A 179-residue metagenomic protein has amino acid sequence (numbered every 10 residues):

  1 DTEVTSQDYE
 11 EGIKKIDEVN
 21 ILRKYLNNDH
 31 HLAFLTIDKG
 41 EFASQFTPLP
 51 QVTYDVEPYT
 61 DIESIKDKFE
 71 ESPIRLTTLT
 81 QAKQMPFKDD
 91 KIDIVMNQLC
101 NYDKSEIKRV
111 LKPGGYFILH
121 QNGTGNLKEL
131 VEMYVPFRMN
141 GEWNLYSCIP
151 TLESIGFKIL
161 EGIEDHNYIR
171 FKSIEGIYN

Functional and structural regions predicted by a protein language model:
T2-V4, D8-H31, K39-Q45: Conserved alpha-helix/loop element of class I SAM-dependent methyltransferases that forms part of the SAM/SAH-binding
H30-Q84: Class I SAM-dependent methyltransferase SAM/SAH-binding core
K83-I94: A short acidic, Gly/Pro-enriched loop at the edge of an enzyme's catalytic core that lines a small-molecule cofactor
D93, N97-L99, H120: Residues lining the SAM
Y102-I118: A short glycine-rich, Lys/Arg-flanked "PGG" loop and its adjoining helix->strand segment in the class I
Y116-I149: Conserved class I S-adenosyl-L-methionine
F157-Y168: Conserved S-adenosyl-L-methionine
N167-N179: C-terminal helical/coil "lid" or tail adjacent to the Rossmann-like core of SAM-dependent
